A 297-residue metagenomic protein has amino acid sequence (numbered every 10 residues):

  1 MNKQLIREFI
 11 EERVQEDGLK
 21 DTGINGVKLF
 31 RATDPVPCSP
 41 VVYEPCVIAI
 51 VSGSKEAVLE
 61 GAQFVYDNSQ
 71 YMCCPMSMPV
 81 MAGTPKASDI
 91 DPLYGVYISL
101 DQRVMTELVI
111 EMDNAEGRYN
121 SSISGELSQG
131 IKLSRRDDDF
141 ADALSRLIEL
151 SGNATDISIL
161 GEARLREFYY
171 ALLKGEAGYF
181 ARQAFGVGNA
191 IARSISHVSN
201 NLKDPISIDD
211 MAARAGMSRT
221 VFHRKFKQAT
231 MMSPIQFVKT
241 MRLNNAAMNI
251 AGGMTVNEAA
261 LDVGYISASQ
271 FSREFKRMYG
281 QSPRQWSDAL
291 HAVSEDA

Functional and structural regions predicted by a protein language model:
M1-G23, V36-P37, G125-L127, R135 (+1 more regions): A short, N-terminal "cap"/entry segment at the start of jelly-roll beta-barrel domains of the cupin/DSBH fold
L19-R118: N-terminal regulatory/effector-sensing and dimerization cores that precede helix-turn-helix DNA-binding domains
E56, P205, G253-M254: Residue at a beta-strand N-cap/secondary-structure junction
I123-S199: An amphipathic alpha-helical interaction segment
E167-G178, S199-N201, P205-L243, E258-A289: Basic/polar phosphate-binding segments, predominantly the helix-turn-helix DNA-binding elements of transcriptional
D288-A297: Generic C-terminal helix-cap and adjacent flexible tail
